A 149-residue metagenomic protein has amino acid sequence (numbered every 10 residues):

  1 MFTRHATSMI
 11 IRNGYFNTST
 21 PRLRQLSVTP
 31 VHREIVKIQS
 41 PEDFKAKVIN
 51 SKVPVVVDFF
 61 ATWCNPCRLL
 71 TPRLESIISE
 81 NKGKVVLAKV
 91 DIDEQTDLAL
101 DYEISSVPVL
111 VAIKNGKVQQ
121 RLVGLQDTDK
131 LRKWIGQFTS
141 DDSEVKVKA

Functional and structural regions predicted by a protein language model:
M1-I35: N-terminal mitochondrial targeting presequence
V36-P54, T96: A short beta-strand-turn-helix
K52-V53, F60-W63, S106: Short pre-active-site segment immediately N-terminal to redox-active cysteine/selenocysteine motifs in thiol-based
V56-F59, L74, L87, D97-L98 (+1 more regions): A short, hydrophobic beta-strand/beta-hairpin element that forms part of a small beta-sheet core
C64-C67, L110: The canonical Cys-X-X-Cys-His
P66-N81: Typically the conserved alpha-helix immediately C-terminal to a functionally engaged Cys/Sec in thioredoxin-like
D91-D93: Conserved acidic residues
S106-V147: Non-catalytic, surface beta->alpha helical segment in thiol-disulfide oxidoreductase systems
